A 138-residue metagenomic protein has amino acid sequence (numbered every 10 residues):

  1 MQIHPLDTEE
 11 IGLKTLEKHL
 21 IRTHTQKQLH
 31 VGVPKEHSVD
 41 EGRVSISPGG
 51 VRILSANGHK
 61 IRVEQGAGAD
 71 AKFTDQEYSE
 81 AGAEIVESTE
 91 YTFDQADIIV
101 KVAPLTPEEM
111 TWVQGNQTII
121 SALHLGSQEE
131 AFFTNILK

Functional and structural regions predicted by a protein language model:
M1-T134: Structural/interface elements that position substrates and couple domains in central-metabolism enzymes
